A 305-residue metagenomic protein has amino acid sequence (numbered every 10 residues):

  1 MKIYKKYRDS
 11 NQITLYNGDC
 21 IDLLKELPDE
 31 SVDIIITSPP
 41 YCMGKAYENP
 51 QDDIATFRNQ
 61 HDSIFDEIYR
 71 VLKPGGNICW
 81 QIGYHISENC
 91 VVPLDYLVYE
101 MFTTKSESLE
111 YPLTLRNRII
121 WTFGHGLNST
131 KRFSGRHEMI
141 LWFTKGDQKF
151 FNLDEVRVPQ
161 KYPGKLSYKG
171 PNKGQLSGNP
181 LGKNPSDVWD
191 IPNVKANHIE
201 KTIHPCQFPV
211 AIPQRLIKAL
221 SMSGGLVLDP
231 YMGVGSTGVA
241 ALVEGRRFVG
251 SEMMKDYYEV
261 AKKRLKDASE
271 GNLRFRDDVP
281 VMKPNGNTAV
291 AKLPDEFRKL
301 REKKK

Functional and structural regions predicted by a protein language model:
M1-S10, K262-R276: Short, conserved SAM-binding/catalytic segment of Class I S-adenosyl-L-methionine-dependent methyltransferases
K2-V260, L293, F297-K305: Core catalytic lobe of class I
N17-D22, V279-G286: Conserved SAM/SAH-binding loop
T56, E244-G245, A268-E270, R276 (+1 more regions): Short alpha-helix boundary/capping motifs
D154-R157, N272-K283: Short, flexible loop/turn segments with low-complexity composition
V281-R298: Conserved P-loop NTPase motor core of helicases/translocases
